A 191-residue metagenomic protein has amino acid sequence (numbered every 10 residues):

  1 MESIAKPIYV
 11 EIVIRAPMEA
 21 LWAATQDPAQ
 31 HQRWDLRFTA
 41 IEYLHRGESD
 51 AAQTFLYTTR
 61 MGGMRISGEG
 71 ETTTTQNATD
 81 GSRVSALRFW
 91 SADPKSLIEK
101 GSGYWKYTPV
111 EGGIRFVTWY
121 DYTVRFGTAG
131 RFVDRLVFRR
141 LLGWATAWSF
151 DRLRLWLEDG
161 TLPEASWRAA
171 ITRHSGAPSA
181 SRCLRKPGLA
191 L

Functional and structural regions predicted by a protein language model:
M1-A51, R168-L191: Hydrophobic ligand-binding cavity/cleft-lining segments
A5-V13, T54, K100-S102, G113-V117: Intrinsic-disorder/low-complexity, polar/charged segments enriched in Ser/Thr/Lys/Arg/Asp/Glu/Gln
K6, A16, A92, D134-F138: Residue-level detector of alpha-helix boundaries and kinks
E19-A23, G112, D151, L155: Replace "anionic and nucleotidyl ligands
Q32-R33, H45-E48, R60-V117, D121-T123 (+1 more regions): Hydrophobic-ligand binding "helix-grip"
A52-T54, T58: Glycine-centered loop/turn motifs
A78, Y122-L189: A conserved amphipathic terminal alpha-helix motif
